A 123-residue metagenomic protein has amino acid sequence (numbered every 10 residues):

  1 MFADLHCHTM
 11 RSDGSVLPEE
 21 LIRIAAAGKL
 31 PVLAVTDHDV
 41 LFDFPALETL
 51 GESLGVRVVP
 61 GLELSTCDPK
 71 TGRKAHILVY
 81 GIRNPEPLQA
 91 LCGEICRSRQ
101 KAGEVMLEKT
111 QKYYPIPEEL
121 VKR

Functional and structural regions predicted by a protein language model:
M1-K74: An N-terminally biased module of ancient metal coordination in phosphate/nucleic-acid-related enzymes
E52-R123: Extended substrate/RNA-proximal surfaces in nucleic-acid metabolism proteins
